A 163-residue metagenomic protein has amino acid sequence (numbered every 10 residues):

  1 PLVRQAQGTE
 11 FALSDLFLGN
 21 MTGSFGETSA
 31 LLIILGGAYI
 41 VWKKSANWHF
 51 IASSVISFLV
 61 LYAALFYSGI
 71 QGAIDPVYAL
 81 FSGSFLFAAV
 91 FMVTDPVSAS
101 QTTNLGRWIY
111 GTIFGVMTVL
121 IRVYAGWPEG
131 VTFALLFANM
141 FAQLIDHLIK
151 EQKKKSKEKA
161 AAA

Functional and structural regions predicted by a protein language model:
P1-I33: Long hydrophobic alpha-helical segments that form multi-pass transmembrane helix bundles in integral membrane proteins
L31-I34, A52-V60, A79-T94, W108-V116: Hydrophobic alpha-helical segments embedded in the membrane of multi-pass proteins
I33-D75: Membrane-helix boundary elements
V41-S45, V93-T94, F141, I145: Structural signal for the C-terminal ends of transmembrane alpha-helices and the immediately following loop
L65-I70, V116-E129: Hydrophobic alpha-helical transmembrane segments in multi-pass integral membrane proteins
G69, M92-T103: Alpha-helical transmembrane segments
P76-F85, G106-W108, A125-A138: Loop-to-transmembrane alpha-helix initiation sites
V123-A163: Cytosolic-side transmembrane-helix boundaries in multi-pass membrane proteins
